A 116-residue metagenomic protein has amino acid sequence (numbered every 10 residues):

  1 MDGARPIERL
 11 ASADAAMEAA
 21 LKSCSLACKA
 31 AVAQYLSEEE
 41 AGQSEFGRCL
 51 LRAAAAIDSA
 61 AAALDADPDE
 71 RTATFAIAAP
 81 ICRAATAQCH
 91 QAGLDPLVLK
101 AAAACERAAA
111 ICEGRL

Functional and structural regions predicted by a protein language model:
M1-L116: Amphipathic alpha-helical hairpins
